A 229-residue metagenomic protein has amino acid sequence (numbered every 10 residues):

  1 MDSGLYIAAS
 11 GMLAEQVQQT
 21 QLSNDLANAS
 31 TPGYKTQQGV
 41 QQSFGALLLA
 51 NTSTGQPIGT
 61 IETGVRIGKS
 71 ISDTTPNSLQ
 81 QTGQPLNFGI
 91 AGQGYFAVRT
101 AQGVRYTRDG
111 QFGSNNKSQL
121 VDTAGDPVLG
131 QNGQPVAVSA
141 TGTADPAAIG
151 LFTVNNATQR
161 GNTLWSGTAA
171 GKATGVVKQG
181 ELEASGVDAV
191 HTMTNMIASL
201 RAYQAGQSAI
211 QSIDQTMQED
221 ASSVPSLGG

Functional and structural regions predicted by a protein language model:
M1-G229: Amphipathic alpha-helical polymerization modules
